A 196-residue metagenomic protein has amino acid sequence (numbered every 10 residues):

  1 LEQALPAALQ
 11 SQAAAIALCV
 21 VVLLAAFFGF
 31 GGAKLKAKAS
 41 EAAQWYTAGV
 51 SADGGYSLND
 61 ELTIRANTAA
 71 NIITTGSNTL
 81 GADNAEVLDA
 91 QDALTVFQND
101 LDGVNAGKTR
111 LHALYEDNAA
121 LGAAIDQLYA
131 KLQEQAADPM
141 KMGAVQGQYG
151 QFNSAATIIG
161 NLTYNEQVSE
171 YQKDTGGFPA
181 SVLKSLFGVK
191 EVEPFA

Functional and structural regions predicted by a protein language model:
L1-A196: A helix-centric hydrophobic-segment signal that preferentially recognizes long, alpha-helical stretches used
